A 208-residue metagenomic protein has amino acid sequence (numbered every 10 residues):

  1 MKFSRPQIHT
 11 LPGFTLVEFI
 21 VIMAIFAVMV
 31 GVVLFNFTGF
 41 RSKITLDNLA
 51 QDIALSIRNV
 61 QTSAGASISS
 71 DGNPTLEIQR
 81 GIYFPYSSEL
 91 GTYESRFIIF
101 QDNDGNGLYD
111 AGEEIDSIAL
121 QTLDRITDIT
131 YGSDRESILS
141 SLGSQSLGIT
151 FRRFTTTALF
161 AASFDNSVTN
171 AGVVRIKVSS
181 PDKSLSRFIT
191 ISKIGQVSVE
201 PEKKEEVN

Functional and structural regions predicted by a protein language model:
K2, I8-T38: N-terminal single-pass transmembrane signal-anchor helix
G39-N73: Membrane-proximal N-terminal amphipathic helix
L76-T150: Type IV pilin-like appendage domain
N103-G105, D182, K203: Solvent-exposed strand-loop boundary residues in beta-sheet-rich modules
T157-A158, F164: Long, compositionally biased, intrinsically disordered regions
T169-S179: Short conserved beta-strand and strand-loop elements enriched in small hydrophobics with frequent Asp/Gly
S184-N208: Low-complexity, S/T/G/P-rich flexible repeat/linker segments used as non-globular hinges and stalks within
